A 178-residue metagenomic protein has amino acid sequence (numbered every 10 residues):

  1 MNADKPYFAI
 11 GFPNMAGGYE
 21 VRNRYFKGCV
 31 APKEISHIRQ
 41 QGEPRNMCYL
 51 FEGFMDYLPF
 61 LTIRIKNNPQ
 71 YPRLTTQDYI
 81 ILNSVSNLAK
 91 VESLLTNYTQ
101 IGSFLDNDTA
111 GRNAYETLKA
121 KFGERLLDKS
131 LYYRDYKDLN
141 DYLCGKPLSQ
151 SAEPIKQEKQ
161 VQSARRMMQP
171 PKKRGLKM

Functional and structural regions predicted by a protein language model:
N2-L94: Phosphate-handling DNA/RNA-contact segment within nucleic-acid enzymes
R64-M178: TOPRIM fold recognition
